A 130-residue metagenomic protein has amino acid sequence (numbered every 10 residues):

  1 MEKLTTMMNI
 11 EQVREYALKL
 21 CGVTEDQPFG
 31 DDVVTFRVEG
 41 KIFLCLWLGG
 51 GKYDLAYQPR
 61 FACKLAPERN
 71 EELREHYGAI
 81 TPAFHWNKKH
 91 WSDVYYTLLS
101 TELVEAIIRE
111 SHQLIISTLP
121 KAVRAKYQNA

Functional and structural regions predicted by a protein language model:
M1-A130: Charge-dense, helix-prone N-terminal extensions
